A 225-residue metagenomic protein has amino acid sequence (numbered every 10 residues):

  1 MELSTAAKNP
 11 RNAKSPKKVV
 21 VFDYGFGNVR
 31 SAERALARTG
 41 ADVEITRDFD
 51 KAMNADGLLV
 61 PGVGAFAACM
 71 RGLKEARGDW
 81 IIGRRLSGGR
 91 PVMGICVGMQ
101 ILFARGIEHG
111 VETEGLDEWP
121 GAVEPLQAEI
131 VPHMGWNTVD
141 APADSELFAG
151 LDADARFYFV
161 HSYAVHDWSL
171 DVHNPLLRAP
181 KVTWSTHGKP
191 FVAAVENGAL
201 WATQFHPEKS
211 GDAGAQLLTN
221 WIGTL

Functional and structural regions predicted by a protein language model:
E2, A7, A199-L225: Acyltransferase
K14-V20, L200: Extreme N-terminal starter segment of soluble prokaryotic enzymes
V19-G40, E208: N-terminal beta1-alpha1 ligand-phosphate binding loop
V43-N54: Short acidic low-complexity segments
A52-G62: Short acidic/histidine-rich motifs immediately flanking catalytic phosphotransfer sites in two-component signaling
G64-W136: Cysteine-nucleophile active-site neighborhood
A104-H187: Pocket-forming structural segment of enzyme catalytic cores
W184, K189-E196: Short, surface-exposed beta-strand/loop micro-motifs that present aromatic residues
